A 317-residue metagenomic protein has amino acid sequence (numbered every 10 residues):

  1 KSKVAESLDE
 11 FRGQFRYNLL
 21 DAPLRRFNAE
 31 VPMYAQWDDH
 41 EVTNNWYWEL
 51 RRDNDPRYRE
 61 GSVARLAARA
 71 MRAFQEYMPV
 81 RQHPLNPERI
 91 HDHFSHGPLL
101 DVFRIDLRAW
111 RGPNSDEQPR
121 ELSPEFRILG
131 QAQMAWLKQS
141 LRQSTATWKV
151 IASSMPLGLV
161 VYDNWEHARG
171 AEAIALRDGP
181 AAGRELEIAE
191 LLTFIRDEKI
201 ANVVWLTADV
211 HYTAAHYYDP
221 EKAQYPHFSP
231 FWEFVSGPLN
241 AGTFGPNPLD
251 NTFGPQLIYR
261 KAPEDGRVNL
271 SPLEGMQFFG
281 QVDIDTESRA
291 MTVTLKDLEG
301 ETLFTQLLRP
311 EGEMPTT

Functional and structural regions predicted by a protein language model:
K1-T317: Metal-dependent phosphoester/phosphodiester hydrolase catalytic core
